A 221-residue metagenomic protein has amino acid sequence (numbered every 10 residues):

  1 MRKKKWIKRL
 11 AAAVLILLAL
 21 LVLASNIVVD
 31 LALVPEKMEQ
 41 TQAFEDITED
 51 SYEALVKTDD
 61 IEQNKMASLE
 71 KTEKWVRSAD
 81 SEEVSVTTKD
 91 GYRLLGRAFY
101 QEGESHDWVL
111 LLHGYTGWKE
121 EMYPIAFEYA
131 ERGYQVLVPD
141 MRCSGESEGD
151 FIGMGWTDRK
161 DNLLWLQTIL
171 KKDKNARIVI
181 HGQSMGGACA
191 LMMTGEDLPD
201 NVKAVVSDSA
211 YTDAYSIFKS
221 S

Functional and structural regions predicted by a protein language model:
A19-V86: An N-terminal hydrophobic leader/cap segment in hydrolases
E83, K89-Y100: A short loop-to-beta-strand scaffold at the N-terminal edge of the catalytic core in hydrolase folds
H106-G114: Short beta-strand element of the alpha/beta-hydrolase
Y115-E128: The serine-hydrolase catalytic nucleophile loop
E128-E148: Conserved alpha/beta-hydrolase
I152-D173: Alpha/beta-hydrolase active-site loop
D173-S184: Alpha/beta-hydrolase fold nucleophile elbow
M192-S221: Hydrolase active-site cap/lid region
